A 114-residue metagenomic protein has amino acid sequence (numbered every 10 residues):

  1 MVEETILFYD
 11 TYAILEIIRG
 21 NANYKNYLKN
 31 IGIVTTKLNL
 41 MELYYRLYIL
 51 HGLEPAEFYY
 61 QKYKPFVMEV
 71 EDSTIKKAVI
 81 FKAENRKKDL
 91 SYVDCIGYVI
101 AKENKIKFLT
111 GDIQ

Functional and structural regions predicted by a protein language model:
M1-T35, R46-F58: Short, well-structured N-terminal submotif of metal-dependent ribonuclease cores
T5, N30-I33, P65-F66, E103-K107: Short active-site oxyanion
Y9-D10, T35-K37, L90-S91, D112-I113: Histidine- and aromatic-rich ligand-binding microenvironments
A13, G32, Y45, V67 (+2 more regions): Generic anion/oxyanion-binding catalytic loop in active/binding sites
L15, L38-I80: Active-site-proximal, substrate-binding regions of enzyme catalytic domains and RNA-binding/basic surfaces
N39, N104, Q114: A generic "binding-loop/recognition-motif" signal
M68-G111: Active-site neighborhoods of divalent-metal-dependent phosphate/nucleic-acid chemistry enzymes
